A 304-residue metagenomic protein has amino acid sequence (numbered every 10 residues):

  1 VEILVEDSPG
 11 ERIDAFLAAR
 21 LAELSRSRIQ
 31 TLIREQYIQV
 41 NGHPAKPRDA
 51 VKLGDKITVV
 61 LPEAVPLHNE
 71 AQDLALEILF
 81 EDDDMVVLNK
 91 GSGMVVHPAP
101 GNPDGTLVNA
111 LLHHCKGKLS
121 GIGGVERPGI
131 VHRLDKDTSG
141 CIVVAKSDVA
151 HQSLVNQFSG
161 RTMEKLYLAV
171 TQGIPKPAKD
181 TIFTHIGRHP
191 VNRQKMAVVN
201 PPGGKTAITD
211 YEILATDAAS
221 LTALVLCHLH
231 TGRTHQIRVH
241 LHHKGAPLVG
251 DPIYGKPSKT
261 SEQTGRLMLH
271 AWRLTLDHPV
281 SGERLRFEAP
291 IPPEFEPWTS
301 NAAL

Functional and structural regions predicted by a protein language model:
V1-L304: RNA pseudouridine synthases
